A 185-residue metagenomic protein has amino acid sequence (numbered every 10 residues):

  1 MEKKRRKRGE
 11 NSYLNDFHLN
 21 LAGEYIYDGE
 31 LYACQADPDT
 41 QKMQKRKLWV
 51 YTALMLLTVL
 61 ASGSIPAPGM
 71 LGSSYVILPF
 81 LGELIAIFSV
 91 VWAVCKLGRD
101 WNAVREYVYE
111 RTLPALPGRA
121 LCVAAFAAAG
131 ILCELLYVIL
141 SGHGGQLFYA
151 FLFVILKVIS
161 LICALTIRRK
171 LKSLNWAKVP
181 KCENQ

Functional and structural regions predicted by a protein language model:
M1-Q41: N-terminal, intrinsically disordered, low-complexity segments that immediately precede the first transmembrane helix
L48-A67, V123-L136: Canonical alpha-helical transmembrane segments of integral membrane proteins
L71-S89, F151-K157: Alpha-helical transmembrane segments
I85-R105, L165-K172: Membrane-water interface of transmembrane alpha-helices
A103-A120: Short membrane-interface loop/juxtamembrane segments of multi-pass integral membrane proteins
A127-F153: Alpha-helical transmembrane segments and their membrane-interface junctions in multi-pass membrane proteins
A150-R168: Alpha-helical membrane-embedded segments
I162-N184: Cytosolic juxtamembrane helix at the C-terminal end of the final transmembrane segment
